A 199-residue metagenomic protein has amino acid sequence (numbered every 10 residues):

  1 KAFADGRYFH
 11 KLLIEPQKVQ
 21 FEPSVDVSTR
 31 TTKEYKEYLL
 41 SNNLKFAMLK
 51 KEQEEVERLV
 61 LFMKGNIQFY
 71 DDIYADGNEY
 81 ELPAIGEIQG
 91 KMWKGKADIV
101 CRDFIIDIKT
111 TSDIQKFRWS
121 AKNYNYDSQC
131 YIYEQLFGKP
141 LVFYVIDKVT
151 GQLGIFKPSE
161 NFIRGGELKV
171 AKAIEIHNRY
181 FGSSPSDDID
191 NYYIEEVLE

Functional and structural regions predicted by a protein language model:
K1-K96, E195-V197: Metal-dependent nuclease catalytic cores that hydrolyze phosphodiester bonds in DNA/RNA, characterized by
R58, I132-E199: Metal-dependent nuclease catalytic regions and adjoining charged, substrate-binding loops involved in nucleic-acid end
D71-I73, R102-D107, Q135-L141: Secondary-structure boundary elements
L82-A84, K109-T110, V145: Short, structured patches in soluble enzyme cores that scaffold and shape functional sites
G90-K94, C101-D103, K139, T150-G151: Coil-to-beta-strand transition motifs
G95-F117, Y133: Conserved catalytic cores of phosphodiester-cleaving nucleases, focusing on short active-site segments
I114-S120, G154-K157: Short acidic, glycine/proline-rich loop/turn micro-motifs
K122, Y126-Q129: Short, conserved glycine- and acidic-residue-centered signature motifs in active-site or ligand-binding loops
